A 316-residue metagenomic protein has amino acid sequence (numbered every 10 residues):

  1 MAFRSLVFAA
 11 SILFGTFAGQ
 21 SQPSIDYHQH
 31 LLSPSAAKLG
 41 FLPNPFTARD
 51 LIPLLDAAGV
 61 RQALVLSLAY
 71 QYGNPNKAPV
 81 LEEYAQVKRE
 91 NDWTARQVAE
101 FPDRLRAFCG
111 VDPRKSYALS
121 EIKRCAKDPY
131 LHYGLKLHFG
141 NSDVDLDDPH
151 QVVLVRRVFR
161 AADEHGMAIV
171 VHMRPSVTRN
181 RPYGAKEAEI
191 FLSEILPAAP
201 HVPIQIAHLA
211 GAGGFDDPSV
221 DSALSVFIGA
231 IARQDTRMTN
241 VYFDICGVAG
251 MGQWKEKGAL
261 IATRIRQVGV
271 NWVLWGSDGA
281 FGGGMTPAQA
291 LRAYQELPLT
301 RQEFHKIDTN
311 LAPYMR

Functional and structural regions predicted by a protein language model:
S5-T16: Bacterial N-terminal signal peptides
Q20-Y27, L31, S35-Q62, Q267-L274 (+1 more regions): Mid-to-C-terminal alpha-helical segments outside catalytic/metal-binding sites
S24-D26, Q62-S67, R106-C109, Y133-K136 (+3 more regions): Structural recognition of the beta-strand scaffold that forms the well-ordered cores of secreted hydrolase catalytic
H28, L55, T94, C125 (+5 more regions): Conserved, mostly hydrophobic/aromatic
Q29, R49-V80, R104-D112, Y133-G134 (+1 more regions): Divalent metal-dependent hydrolysis catalytic cores, especially in the metallo-beta-lactamase
H30-L32, L68-A69, G110-R114, H138-S142 (+5 more regions): Active-site beta-loop-alpha junctions enriched in small/polar residues
K77-Y183: Active-site gating/metal-coordination segments in enzymes
H132, D147-L274: Catalytic pocket-lining loop regions of alpha/beta-barrel enzymes, especially the amidohydrolase/enolase/GH5 lineages
